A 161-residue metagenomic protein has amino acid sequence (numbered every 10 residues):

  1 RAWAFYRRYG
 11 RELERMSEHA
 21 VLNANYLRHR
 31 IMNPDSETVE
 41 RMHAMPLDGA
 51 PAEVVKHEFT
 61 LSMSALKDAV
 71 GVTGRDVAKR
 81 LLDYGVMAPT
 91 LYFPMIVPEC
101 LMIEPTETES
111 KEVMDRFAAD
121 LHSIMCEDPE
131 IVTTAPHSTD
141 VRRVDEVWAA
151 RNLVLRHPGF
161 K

Functional and structural regions predicted by a protein language model:
R1-W3: N-terminal, positively charged nucleic-acid-binding surface of large information/translation enzymes
F5-K161: Non-catalytic terminal extensions of PLP-dependent enzymes
